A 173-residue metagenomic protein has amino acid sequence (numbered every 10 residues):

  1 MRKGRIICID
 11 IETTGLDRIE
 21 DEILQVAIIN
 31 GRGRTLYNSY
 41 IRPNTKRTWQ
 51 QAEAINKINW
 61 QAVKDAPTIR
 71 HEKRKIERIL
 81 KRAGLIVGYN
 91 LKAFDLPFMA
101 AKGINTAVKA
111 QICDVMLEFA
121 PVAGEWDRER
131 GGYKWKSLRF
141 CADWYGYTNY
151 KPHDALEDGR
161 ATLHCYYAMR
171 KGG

Functional and structural regions predicted by a protein language model:
M1-G103, A107-K109, G132-T148, H153: Conserved non-catalytic scaffold segment of RNase H-like nuclease domains
K102, W144, C165-G172: Active-site catalytic microenvironments for nucleophilic, acid-base chemistry
I112-Y133: Short alpha-helix plus adjacent loop in nuclease-associated cores
G124-D127, M169-G173: Short helix-capping/linker segments at secondary-structure and domain boundaries
D154-Y167: Acidic, divalent-metal-coordinating active-site segment for phosphoryl/phosphodiester hydrolysis, typified by short
